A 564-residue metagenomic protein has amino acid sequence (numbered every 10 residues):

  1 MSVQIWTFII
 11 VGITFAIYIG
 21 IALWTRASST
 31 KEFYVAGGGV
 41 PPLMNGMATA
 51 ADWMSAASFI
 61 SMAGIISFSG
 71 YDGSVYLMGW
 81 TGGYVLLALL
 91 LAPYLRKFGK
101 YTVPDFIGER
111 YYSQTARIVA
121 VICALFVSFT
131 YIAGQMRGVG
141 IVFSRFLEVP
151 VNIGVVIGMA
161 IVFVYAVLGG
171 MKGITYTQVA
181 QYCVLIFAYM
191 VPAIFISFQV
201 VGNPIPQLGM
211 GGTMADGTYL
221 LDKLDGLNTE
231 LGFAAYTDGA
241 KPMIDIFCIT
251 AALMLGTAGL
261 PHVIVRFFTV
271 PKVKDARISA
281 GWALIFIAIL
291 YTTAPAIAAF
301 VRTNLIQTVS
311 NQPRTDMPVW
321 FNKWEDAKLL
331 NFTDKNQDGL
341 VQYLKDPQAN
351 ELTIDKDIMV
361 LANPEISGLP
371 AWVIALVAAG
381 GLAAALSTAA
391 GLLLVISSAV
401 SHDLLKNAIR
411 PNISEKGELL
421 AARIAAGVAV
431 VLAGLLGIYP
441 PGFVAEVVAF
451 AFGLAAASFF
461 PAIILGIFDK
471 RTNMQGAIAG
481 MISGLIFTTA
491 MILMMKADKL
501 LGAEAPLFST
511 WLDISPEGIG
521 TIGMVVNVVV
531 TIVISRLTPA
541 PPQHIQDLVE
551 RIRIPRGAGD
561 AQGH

Functional and structural regions predicted by a protein language model:
M1-H564: Membrane-embedded helix-loop-helix hairpins and adjacent transmembrane boundary segments in multi-pass transporters
